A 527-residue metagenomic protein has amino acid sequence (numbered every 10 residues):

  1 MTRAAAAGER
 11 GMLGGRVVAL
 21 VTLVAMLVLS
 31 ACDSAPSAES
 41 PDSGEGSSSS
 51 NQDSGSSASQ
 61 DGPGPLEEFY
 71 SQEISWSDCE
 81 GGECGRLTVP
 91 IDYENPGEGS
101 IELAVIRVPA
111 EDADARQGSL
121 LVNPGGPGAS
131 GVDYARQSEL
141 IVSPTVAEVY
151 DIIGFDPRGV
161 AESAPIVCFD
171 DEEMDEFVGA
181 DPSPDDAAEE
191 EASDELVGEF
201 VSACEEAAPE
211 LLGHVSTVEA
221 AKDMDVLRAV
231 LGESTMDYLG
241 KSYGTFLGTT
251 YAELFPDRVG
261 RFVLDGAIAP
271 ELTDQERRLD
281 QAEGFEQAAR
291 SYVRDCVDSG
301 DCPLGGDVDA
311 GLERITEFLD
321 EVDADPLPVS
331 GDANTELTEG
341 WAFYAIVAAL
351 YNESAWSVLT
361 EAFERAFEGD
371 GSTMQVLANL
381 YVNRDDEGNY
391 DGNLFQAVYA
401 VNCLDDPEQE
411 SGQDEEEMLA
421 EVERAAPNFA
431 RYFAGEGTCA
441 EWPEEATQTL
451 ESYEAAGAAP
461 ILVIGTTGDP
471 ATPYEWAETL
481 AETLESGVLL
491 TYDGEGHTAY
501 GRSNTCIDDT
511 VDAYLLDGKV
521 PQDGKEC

Functional and structural regions predicted by a protein language model:
G11, G15-L20, C32-P182, E189 (+6 more regions): Catalytic-loop region of hydrolases
L27-A31: C-terminal motif of bacterial Sec signal peptides marking the signal peptidase cleavage site
V167-D181, T250-A310, E364-D370, Y381-D385: A catalytic-pocket lid/entrance helix-loop region that shapes and gates access to the active site across common
E206-E210, A221-T235: Conserved acidic catalytic loop of the alpha/beta-hydrolase fold
E233-Y243: Alpha/beta-hydrolase fold nucleophile elbow
L312-A459, S503: Alpha/beta-hydrolase fold active-site neighborhood
P470-E475: Conserved alpha/beta-hydrolase "acid-adjacent" motif
D493-A499: Histidine-bearing beta->alpha loop at or near hydrolase active sites
